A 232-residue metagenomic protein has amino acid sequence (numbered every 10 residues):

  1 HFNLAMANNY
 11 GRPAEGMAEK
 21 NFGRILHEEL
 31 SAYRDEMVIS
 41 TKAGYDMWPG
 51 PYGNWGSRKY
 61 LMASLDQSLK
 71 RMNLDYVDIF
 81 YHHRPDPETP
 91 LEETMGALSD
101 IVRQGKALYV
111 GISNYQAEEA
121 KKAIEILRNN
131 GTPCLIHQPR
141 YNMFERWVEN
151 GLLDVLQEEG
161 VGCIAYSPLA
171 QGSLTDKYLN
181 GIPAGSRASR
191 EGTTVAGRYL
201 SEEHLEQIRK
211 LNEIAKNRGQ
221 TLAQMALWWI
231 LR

Functional and structural regions predicted by a protein language model:
H1-V38: N-terminal binding-site loop/beta-alpha segment at the start of enzyme catalytic domains that lines or forms
F2, F22, I39, S68 (+8 more regions): Conserved, mostly hydrophobic/aromatic
N8-Y10, D46-Y52, L174: A short acidic, helix-capping loop that chelates divalent metal ions and anchors anionic groups
K20-N21, G56-R58, I126-N130, L153-Q157 (+1 more regions): Short, hinge-like loop/turn segments at secondary-structure boundaries
Y33, Q104-G105, N130, E159 (+1 more regions): Helix C-cap/helix->beta junction micro-motif
Y45-G151: Glycine/proline-rich, positively charged, aromatic-decorated active-site loop/lid region on the catalytic face
V102, P168, G197-R232: Conserved short secondary-structure transition element at the edge of the structured enzyme core that lines
W147-A188, T221: Aromatic-lined glycan-binding groove of carbohydrate-active enzymes
